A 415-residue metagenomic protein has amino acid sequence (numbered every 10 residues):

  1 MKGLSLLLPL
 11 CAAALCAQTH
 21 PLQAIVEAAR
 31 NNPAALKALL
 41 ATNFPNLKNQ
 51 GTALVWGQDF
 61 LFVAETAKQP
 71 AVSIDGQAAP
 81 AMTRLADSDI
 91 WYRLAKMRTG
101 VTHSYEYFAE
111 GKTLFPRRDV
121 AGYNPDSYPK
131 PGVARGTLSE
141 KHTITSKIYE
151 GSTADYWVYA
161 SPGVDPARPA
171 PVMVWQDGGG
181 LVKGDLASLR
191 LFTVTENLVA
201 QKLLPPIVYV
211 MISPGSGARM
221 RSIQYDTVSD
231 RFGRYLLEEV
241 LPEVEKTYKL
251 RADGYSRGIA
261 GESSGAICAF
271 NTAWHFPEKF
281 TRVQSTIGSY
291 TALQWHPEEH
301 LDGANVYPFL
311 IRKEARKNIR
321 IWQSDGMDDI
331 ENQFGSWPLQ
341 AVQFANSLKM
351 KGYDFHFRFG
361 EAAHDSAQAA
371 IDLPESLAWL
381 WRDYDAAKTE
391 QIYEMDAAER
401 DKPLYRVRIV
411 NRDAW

Functional and structural regions predicted by a protein language model:
S5-A14: Bacterial N-terminal signal peptides
Q18-A79, L85-W415: Non-catalytic cap/lid and distal C-terminal segments of serine-dependent acyl enzymes
